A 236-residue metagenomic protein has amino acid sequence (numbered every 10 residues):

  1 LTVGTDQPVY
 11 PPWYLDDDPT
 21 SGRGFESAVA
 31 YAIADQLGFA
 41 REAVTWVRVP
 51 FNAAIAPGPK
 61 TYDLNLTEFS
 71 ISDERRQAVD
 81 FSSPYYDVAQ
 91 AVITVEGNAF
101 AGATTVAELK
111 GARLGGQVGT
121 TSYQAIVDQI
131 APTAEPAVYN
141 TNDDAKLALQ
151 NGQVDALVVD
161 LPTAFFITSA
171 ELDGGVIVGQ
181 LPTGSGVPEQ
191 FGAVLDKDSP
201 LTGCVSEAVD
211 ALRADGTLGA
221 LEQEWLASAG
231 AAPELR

Functional and structural regions predicted by a protein language model:
L1-L66, Q77: Extracytoplasmic small-molecule ligand-binding "clamshell" domains of the periplasmic binding protein/Venus flytrap
T2-D6, R23, T105-T120: Short loop->beta-strand "edge-of-pocket" segments that line small-molecule binding or catalytic clefts across diverse
D16-P19, A30-E42, S122-N140, S169-L172: Ligand-binding cleft/hinge of the Venus flytrap
V44-A56, A101-G102, A137-N151: Short helix-initiation/N-cap motifs at beta->coil->alpha
A53, F69-A78, V127-D128, Q150-N151 (+1 more regions): A ligand-binding cleft/hinge motif common to bilobed small-molecule-binding domains
S83, V95-R113: Flexible hinge/capping segments at coil-to-helix
D87-T94, L161-P162, S169-D210, S228-R236: Periplasmic-binding protein-like
T121-P136, V176-V178, E207-R236: Ligand-binding clefts/hinges and TM-proximal coupling segments of bilobed small-molecule sensing domains
